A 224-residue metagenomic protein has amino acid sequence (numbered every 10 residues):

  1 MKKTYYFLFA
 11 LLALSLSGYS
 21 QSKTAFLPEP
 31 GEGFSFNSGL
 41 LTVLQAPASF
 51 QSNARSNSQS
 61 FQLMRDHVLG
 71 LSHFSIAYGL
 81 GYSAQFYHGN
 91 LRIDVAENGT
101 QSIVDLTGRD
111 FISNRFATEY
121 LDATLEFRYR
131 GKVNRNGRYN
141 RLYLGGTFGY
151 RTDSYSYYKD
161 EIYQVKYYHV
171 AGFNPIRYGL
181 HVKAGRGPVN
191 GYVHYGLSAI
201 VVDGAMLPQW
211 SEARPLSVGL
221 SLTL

Functional and structural regions predicted by a protein language model:
M1-F26, S35, L224: Bacterial Sec-dependent N-terminal signal peptides
S20-D66: Short glycine/proline- and aromatic-enriched beta-strand/turn motifs that initiate or cap beta-hairpins
S22-E32, D66-S75, K132-N140: Short loop/turn motifs that connect adjacent beta-strands in outer-membrane beta-barrel proteins
P28-E32, N53-Q59, S72-F74, A117-A123 (+3 more regions): Residues that define the transmembrane beta-barrel architecture of outer-membrane proteins
F34-S38, I76-L80, A123-L125, L142-G146 (+3 more regions): Membrane-embedded beta-strand positions of outer-membrane beta-barrel proteins
S38-L44, L80-H88, E119, Y129-G131 (+4 more regions): Transmembrane beta-strands of outer-membrane beta-barrel pores
Q45-A54, Y87-T118, R151-H181: Extracellular/periplasm-exposed beta-strand and loop segments of Gram-negative cell-envelope proteins, dominated by
V170-L224: Predominantly the C-terminal beta-signal and adjacent terminal strand-loop region of outer-membrane beta-barrel
